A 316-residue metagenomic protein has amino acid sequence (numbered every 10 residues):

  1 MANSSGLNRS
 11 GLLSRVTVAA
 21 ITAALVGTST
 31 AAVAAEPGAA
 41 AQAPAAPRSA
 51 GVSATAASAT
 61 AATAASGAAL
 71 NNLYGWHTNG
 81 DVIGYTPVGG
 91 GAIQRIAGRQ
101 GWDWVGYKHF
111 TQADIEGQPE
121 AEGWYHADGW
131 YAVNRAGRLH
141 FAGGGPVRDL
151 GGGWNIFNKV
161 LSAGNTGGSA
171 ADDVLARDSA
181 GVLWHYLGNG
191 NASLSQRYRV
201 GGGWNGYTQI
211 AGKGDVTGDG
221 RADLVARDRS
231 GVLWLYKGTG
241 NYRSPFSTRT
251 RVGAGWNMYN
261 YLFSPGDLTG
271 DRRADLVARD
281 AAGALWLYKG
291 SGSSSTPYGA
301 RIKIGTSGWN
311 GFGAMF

Functional and structural regions predicted by a protein language model:
A2-F316: Trp/Gly-enriched beta-strand/coil motifs that build multi-repeat beta-propeller-like domains and related W-rich binding
